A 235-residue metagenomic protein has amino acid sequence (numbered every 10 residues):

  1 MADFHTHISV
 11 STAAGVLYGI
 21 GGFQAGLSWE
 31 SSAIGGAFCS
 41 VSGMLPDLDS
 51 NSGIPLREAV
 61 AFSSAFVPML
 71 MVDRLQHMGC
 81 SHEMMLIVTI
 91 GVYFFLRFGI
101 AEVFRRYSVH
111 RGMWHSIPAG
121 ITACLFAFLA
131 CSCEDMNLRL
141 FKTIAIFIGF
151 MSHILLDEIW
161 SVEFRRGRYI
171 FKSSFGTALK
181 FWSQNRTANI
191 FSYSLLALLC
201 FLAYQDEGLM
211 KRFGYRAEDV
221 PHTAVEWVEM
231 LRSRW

Functional and structural regions predicted by a protein language model:
M1-W235: N-terminal membrane-targeting hydrophobic helices
